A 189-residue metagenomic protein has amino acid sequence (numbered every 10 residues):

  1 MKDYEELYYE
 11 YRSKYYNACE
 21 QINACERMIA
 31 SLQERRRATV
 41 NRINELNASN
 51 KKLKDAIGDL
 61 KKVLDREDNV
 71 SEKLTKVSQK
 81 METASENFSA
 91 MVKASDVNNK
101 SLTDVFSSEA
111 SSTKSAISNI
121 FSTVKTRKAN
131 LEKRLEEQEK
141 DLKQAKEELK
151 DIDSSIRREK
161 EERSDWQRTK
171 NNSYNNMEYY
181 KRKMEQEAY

Functional and structural regions predicted by a protein language model:
M1-N41, S164-Y189: N-terminal or membrane-proximal amphipathic helix/coiled-coil initiation segments that transition from
M28-I29, I120, R127, I156: Helix-centric, low-specificity signal for extended rod-like, repetitive segments
R35, T39-E139: Long, amphipathic, heptad-repeat alpha-helical coiled-coil stalk/linker regions
V40, N44-N47, A129-Y189: Elongated amphipathic alpha-helical scaffolds of membrane-associated proteins involved in membrane
